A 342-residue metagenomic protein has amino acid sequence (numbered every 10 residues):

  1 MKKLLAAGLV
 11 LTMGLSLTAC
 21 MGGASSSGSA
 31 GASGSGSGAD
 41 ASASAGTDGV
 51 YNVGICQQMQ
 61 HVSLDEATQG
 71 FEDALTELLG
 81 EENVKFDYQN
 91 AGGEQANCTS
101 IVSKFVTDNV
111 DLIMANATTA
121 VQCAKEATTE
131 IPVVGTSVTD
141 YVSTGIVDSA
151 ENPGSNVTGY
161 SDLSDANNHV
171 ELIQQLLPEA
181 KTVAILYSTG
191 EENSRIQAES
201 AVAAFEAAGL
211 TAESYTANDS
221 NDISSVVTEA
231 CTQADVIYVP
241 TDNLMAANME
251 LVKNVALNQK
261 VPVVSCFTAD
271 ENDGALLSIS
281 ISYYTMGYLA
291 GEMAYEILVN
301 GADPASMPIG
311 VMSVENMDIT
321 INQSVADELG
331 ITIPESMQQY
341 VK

Functional and structural regions predicted by a protein language model:
S16-A19: C-terminal motif of bacterial Sec signal peptides marking the signal peptidase cleavage site
M21-A24: Bacterial signal peptide processing site
A32-D40, G46-L79, D87-N97, G190-S194 (+2 more regions): Extracytoplasmic "Venus flytrap"
A45-T47, Y141-T182, I281-A302: Hydrophobic alpha-helical segments within soluble ligand-binding/sensing domains
V53-I55, F71, T158-E206, D303 (+1 more regions): An alpha-beta-alpha
D87-D148, V239-V261, C266: Beta-alpha junction/loop-to-helix N-cap segments that form part of ligand/metal-binding clefts
E192-V261, F267: Pocket-lining segment of extracytoplasmic ligand-binding domains
D270-I321: Flexible loop/turn connectors
